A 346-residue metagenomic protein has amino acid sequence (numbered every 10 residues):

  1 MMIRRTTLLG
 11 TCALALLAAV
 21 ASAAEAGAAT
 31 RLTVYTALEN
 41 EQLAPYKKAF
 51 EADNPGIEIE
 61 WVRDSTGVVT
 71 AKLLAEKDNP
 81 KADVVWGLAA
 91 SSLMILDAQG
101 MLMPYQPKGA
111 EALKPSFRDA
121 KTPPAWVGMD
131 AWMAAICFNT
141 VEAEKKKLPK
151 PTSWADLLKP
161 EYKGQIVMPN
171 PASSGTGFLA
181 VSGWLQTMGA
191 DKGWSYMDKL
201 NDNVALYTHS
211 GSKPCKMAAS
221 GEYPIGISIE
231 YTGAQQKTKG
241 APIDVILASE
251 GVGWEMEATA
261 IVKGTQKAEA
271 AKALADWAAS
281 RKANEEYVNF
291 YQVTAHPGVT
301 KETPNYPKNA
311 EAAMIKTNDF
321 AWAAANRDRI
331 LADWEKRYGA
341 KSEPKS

Functional and structural regions predicted by a protein language model:
G10-A21: Bacterial N-terminal signal peptides
G27-M94: Early extracytoplasmic/lumenal segment of secretory-pathway proteins
A37-A44, G67, K81-E222: Extracytoplasmic ligand-binding site segments that recognize negatively charged/polar headgroups
S91-I95, A219, Y223-P242, Y291: A ligand-binding cleft/hinge motif common to bilobed small-molecule-binding domains
C137-E142, V181-L185, E255-K267, E286-Y287: A bilobed periplasmic-binding-protein/Venus flytrap-type ligand-binding module shared by bacterial periplasmic
P160-P169, A278-T300: Periplasmic-binding protein-like
Y196-N201, Y207-T208, K239-K263, V299: Periplasmic-binding protein-like
N318-S346: Conserved C-terminal helix/tail region of periplasmic/extracytoplasmic solute-binding proteins
